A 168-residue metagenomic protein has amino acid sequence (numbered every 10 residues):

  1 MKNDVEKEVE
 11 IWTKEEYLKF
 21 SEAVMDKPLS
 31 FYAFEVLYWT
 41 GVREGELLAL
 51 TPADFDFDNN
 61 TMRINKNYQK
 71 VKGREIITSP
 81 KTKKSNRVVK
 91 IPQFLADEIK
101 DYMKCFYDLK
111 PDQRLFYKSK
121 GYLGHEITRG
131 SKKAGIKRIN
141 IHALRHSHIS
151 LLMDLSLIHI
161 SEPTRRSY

Functional and structural regions predicted by a protein language model:
M1-L50, D58, F94, L109: Basic, Lys/Arg- and aromatic-enriched nucleic-acid-binding interface segment
N3, I11, Y68, A96 (+1 more regions): Catalytic-site neighborhood detector that most strongly recognizes the C-terminal catalytic loop/helix of tyrosine
E6, P28, K118-G121, K137-A143: N-terminal core-binding DNA-recognition domain of tyrosine site-specific recombinases/integrases
K14-L18, N59, N67, P92-K137: Active-site/catalytic core of tyrosine-dependent DNA strand-transfer enzymes
E16, A49-D101: Conserved tyrosine-mediated DNA breakage-rejoining catalytic core shared by Y-recombinases
L144, H148: Active-site His/Glu-centered metal-binding helix of metallohydrolases
L151: Short beta-strand/loop motif that positions the catalytic acidic residue of the alpha/beta-hydrolase fold
S156-Y168: Residue-level detector of conserved catalytic or cofactor/ligand-binding positions in enzyme active sites
